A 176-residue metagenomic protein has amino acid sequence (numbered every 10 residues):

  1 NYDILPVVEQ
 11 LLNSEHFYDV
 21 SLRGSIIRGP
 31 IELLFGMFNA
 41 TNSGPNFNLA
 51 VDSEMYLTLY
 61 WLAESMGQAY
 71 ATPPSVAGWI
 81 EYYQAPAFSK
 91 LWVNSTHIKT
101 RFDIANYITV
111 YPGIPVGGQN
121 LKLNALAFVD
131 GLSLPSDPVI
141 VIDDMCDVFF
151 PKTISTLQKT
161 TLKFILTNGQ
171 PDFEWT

Functional and structural regions predicted by a protein language model:
N1, L5-T176: Flexible, low-complexity segments enriched for small/polar residues
